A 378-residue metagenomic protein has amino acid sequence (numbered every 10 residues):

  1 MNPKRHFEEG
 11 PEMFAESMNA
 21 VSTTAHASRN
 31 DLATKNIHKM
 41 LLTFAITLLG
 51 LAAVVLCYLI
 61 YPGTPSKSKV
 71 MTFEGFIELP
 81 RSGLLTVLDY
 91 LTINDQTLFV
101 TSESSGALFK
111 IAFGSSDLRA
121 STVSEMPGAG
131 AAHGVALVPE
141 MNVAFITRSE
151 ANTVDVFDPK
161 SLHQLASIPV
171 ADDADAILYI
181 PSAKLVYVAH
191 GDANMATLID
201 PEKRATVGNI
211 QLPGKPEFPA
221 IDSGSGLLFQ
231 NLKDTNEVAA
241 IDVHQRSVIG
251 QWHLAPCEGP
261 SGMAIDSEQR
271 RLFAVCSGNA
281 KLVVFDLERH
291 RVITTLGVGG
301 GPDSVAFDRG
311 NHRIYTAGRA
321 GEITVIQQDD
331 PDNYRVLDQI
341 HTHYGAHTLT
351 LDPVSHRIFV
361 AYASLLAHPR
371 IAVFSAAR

Functional and structural regions predicted by a protein language model:
N2-H6, G10-A25: N-terminal intrinsically disordered, acidic low-complexity segments at the extreme N-terminus
E12-F14, A33, V54: Intrinsically disordered, low-complexity, compositionally biased regions/tails
A25-H26, N36, I199: Serine/threonine-rich, low-complexity intrinsically disordered segments
T34-L48: N-terminal Sec-pathway targeting helices
F44, L48-R378: Predominantly soluble domains enriched in secretory-pathway, periplasmic, or organellar proteins
